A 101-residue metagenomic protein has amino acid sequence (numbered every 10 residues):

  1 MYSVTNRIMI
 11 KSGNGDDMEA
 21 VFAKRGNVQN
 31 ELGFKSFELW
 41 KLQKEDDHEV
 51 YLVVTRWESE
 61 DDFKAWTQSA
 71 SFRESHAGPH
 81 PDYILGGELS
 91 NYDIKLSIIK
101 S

Functional and structural regions predicted by a protein language model:
Y2, E38-D47, S75-S101: Glycine-rich beta-strand-turn "strand-cap" elements at beta-sheet edges
S3-I8: Active-site-flanking beta-strand signature of metal-NTP-handling nucleotidyl enzymes and homologous cyclase-like
M9, V54-R56: Short hydrophobic/aromatic beta-strand micro-patches that form the beta-sheet surface supporting nucleotide- or nucleic
M9-D17: Short, surface-exposed ligand-recognition loops at beta-strand->loop->(often short) alpha-helix junctions that present
S12, Q43, D61: Feature marks short, surface-exposed loop/turn motifs that line or immediately flank catalytic pockets and channel
D16-M18, D47-E49, F63-A65, I99-S101: Short acidic, gly/pro-rich beta-turn/loop elements at beta-sheet edges and active-site/ligand-binding grooves
A20, K24-K35, R56-S90: An amphipathic, aromatic/His-enriched active-site/gating alpha helix that lines ligand/cofactor pockets
G26-L52: Short, glycine- and small/hydrophobic-rich beta-strand elements in well-ordered beta-sheets
